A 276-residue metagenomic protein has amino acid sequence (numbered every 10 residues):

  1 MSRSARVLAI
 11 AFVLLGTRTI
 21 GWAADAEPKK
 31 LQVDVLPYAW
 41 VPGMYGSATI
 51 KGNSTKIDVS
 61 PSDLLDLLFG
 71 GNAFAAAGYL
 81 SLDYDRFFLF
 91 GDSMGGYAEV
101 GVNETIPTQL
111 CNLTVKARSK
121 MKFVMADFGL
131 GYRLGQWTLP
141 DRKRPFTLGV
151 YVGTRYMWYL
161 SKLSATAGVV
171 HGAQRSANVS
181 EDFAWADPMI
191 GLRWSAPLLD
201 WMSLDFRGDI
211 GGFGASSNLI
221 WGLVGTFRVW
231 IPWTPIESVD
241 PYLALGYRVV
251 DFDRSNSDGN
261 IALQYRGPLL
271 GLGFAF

Functional and structural regions predicted by a protein language model:
M1-L31: Cleavable N-terminal export/targeting peptides
A23-L31, G135-T147, L198-M202, I231-D240: Short loop/turn motifs that connect adjacent beta-strands in outer-membrane beta-barrel proteins
A24-D92: Short glycine/proline- and aromatic-enriched beta-strand/turn motifs that initiate or cap beta-hairpins
D25, Q32, Y79, D127 (+1 more regions): Transmembrane beta-barrel strand/turn architecture of Gram-negative outer membrane proteins
V33-P37, G78, F87-G91, F146-T154 (+5 more regions): Transmembrane beta-strands of outer-membrane beta-barrel proteins
A39-G43, Y84-R86, S93-E99, M125 (+6 more regions): Transmembrane beta-strands of outer-membrane beta-barrel pores
M44-A73, G95-M125, M157-W185, F213-S216 (+1 more regions): Extracellular/periplasm-exposed beta-strand and loop segments of Gram-negative cell-envelope proteins, dominated by
D127-L130, V229-I231, Q264-F276: Outer-membrane beta-barrel "beta-signal"
